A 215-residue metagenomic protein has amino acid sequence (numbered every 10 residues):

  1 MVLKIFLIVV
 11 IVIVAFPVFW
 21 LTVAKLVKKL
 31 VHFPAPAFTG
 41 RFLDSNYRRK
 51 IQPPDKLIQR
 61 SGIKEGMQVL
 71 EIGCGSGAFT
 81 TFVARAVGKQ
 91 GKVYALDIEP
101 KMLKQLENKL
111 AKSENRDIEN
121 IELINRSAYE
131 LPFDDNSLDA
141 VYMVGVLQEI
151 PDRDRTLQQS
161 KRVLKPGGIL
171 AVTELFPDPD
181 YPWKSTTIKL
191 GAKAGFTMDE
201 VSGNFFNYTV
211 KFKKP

Functional and structural regions predicted by a protein language model:
L3-Q68: Class I SAM-dependent transferase core
L70-I72, S76-E130: Class I SAM-dependent methyltransferase SAM/SAH-binding core
Y129-A140: A short acidic, Gly/Pro-enriched loop at the edge of an enzyme's catalytic core that lines a small-molecule cofactor
D139-P151: A short SAM/SAH-binding and catalytic strip from SAM-dependent methyltransferases
D154-P166: A short glycine-rich, Lys/Arg-flanked "PGG" loop and its adjoining helix->strand segment in the class I
G167-E174: Conserved beta-strand signature within the Rossmann-like core of class I S-adenosyl-L-methionine
P182-S202: Conserved Class I S-adenosyl-L-methionine
A194, G203-P215: Core SAM-dependent methyltransferase catalytic element
